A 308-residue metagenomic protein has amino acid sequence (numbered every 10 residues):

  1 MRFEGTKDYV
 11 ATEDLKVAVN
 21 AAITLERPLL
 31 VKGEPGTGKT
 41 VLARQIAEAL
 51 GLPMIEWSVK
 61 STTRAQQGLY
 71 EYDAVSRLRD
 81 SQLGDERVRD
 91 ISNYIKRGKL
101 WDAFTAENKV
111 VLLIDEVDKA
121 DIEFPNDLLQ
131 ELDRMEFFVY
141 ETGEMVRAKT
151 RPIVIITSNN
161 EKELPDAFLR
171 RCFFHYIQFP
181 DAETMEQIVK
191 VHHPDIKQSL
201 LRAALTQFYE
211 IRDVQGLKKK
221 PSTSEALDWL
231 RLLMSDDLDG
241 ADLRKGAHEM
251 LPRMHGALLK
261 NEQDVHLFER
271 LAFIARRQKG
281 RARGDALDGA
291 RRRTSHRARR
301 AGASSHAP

Functional and structural regions predicted by a protein language model:
M1-P308: C-terminal regulatory/interaction module of P-loop NTP-utilizing enzymes
